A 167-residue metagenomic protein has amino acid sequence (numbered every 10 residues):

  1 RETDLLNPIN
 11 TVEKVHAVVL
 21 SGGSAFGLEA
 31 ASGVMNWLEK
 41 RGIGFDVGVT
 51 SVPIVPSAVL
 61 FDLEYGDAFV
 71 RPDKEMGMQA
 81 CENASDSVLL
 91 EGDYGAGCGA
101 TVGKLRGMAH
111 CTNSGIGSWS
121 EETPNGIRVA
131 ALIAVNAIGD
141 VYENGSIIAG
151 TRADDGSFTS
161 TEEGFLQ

Functional and structural regions predicted by a protein language model:
R1-A25, E29-S32, K40-Q167: A structural signal for small-residue-enriched, beta-sheet-centric alpha/beta enzyme cores and oligomeric scaffold folds
W37: Active-site catalytic microenvironments for nucleophilic, acid-base chemistry
